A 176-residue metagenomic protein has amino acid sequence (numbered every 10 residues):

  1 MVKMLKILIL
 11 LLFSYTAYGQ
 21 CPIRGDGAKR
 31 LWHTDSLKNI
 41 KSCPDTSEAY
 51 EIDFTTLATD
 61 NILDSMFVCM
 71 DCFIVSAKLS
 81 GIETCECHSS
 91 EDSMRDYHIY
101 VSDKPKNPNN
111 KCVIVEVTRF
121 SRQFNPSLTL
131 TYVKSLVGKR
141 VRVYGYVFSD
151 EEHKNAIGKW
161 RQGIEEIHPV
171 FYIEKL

Functional and structural regions predicted by a protein language model:
M4-T16: Sec-dependent N-terminal signal peptides
G19-L176: OB-fold and OB-like single-stranded nucleic-acid-recognition modules and their adjacent interaction interfaces
